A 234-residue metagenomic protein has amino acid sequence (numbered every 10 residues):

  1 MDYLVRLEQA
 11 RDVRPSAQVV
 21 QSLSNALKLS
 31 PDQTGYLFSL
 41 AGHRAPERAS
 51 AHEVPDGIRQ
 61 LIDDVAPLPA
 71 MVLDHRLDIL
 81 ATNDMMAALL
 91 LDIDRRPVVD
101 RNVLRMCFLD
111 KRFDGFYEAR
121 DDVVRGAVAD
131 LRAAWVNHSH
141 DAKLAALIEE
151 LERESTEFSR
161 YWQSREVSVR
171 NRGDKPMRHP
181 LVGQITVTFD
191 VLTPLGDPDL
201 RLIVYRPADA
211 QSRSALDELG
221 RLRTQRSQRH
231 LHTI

Functional and structural regions predicted by a protein language model:
M1-R14, S24: Recognition helix of helix-turn-helix/homeodomain-like DNA-binding domains that insert into the DNA major groove
V5, Q21-S24, R59, A87: Short, well-ordered alpha-helical packing segments
R6-Q9, S39, L91, L109: Phosphate-coordinating loops and pocket residues in cytosolic domains that bind phosphorylated ligands
R11, A26-L29, R96, E150: Histidine kinase transmitter module recognition
V13-E53: Short amphipathic recognition helices of helix-turn-helix/homeodomain-type DNA-binding modules
A51, D56-I234: Hydrophobic protein-protein interaction segments
